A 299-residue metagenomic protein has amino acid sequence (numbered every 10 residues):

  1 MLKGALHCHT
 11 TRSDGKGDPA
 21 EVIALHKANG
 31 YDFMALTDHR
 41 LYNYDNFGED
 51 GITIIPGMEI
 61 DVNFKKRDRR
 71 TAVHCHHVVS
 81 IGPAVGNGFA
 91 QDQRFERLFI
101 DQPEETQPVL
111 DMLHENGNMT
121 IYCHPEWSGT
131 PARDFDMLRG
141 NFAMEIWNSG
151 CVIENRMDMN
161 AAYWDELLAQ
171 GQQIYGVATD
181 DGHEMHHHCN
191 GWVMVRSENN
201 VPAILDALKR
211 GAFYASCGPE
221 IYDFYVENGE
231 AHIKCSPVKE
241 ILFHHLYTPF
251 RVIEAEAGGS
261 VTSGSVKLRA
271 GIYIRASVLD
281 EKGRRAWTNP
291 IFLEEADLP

Functional and structural regions predicted by a protein language model:
M1, Q170-Y175, D180-P299: C-terminal functional module detector
M1-M119, C123, T130-A132, M137-G140 (+5 more regions): A metal-dependent hydrolase metal-coordination microenvironment
H7-C8, E126, I146, N190 (+2 more regions): Generic, low-specificity signal for short hydrophobic/alpha-helical stretches with a mild N-terminal bias, encompassing
S13-G17, E126-G129, R196-N199, C217-G218: Short, exposed beta-strand "edge-strand" segments with a Pro/Gly-rich flavor and a Y/T-containing core
K27, H114, L168-A169, K209: Alpha-helix boundary recognition
E145-C151, L168-G171, A212: Short, well-ordered alpha-helical segments in soluble proteins
N160-Q173: Short, hydrophobic/aliphatic alpha-helical segments
